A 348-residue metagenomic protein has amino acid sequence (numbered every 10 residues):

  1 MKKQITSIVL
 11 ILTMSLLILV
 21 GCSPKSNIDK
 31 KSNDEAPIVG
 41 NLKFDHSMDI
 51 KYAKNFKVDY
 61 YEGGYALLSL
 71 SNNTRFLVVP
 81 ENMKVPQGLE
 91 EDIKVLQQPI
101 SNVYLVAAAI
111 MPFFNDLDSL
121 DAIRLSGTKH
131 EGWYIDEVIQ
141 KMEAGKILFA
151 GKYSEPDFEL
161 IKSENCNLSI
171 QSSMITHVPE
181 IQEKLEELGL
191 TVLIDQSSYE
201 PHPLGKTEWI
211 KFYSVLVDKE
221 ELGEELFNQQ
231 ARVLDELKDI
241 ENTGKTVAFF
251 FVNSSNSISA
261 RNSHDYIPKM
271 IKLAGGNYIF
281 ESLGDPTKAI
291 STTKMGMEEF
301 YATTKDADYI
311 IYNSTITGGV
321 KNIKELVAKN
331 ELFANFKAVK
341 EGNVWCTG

Functional and structural regions predicted by a protein language model:
M1-V9: Bacterial N-terminal signal peptides that target proteins for export
L17-G21: C-terminal motif of bacterial Sec signal peptides marking the signal peptidase cleavage site
C22-M111, L222-F249: Bacterial Sec-exported substrate-binding components of ABC uptake systems
P24, E200-N228, Y309-G348: Structured C-terminal subdomain patch of bacterial secreted/periplasmic proteins
A66-N72, F76-K162, L168-M174: A short, structured surface patch at a secondary-structure boundary
N102-L105, A122-S126, L168-S172, V192-D195 (+5 more regions): Structural recognition of the beta-strand scaffold that forms the well-ordered cores of secreted hydrolase catalytic
K146, E159, S163-I170, T176-S257 (+2 more regions): Extracytoplasmic substrate-binding proteins
D239-K324: Flexible, glycine-rich surface segments
